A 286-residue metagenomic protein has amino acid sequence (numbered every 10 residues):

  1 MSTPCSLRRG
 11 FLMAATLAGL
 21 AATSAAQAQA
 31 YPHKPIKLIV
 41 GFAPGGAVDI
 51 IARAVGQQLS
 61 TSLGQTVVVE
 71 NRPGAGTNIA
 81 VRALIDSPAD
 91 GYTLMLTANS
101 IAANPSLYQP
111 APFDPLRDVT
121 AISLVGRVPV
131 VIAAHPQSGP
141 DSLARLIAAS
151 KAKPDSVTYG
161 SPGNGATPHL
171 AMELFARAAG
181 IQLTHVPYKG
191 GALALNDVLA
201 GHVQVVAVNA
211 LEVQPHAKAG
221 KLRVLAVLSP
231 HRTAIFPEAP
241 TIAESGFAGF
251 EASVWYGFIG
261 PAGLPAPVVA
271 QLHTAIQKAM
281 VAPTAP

Functional and structural regions predicted by a protein language model:
S6-M13: N-terminal export leaders
A21-A25: N-terminal signal peptide c-region/cleavage motif recognized by signal peptidases
Q27-D118, S156, N164, G180-V205 (+1 more regions): N-terminal (or domain-start) structured segment
H33, S60-G64, A179-G180, E244-V254 (+1 more regions): A short C-terminal helix-loop "cap" of Rossmann-like NAD(P)-dependent dehydrogenase/epimerase domains
G45, L84-I85, M172, V198-L199 (+2 more regions): Hydrophobic residues within well-ordered alpha-helices
D86-G91, S106-L193, I242, W255-P286: Hinge/capping helix and adjacent helix->loop/strand transition within the periplasmic-binding protein
L96-T97, L124, Y188, A207-N209 (+2 more regions): Short beta-strand and adjacent tight-turn residues that come in two discontinuous sequence segments and form the edges
I101-P110, L174-A178, V205-A239: A ligand-binding cleft/hinge motif common to bilobed small-molecule-binding domains
